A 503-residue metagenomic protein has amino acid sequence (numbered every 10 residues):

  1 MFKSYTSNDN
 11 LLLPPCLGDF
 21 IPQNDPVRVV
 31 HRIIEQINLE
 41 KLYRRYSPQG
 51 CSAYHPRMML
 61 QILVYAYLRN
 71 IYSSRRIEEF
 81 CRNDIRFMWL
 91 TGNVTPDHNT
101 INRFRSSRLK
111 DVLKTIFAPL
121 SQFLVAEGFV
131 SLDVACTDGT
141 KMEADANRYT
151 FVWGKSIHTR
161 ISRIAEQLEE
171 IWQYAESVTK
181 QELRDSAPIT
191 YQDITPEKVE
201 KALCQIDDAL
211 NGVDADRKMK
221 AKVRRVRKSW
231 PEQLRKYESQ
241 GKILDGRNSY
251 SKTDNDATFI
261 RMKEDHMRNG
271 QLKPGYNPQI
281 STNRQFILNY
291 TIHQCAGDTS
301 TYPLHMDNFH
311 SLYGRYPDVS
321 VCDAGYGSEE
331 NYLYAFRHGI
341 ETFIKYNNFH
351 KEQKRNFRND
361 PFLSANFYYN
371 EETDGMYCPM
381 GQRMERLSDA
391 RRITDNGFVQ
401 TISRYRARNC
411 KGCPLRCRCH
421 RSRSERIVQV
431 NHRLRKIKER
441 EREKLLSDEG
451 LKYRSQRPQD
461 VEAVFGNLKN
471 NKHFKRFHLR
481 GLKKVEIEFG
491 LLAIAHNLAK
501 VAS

Functional and structural regions predicted by a protein language model:
M1-R28: Hydrophobic alpha-helical membrane-insertion signals
K3-S4, L63, N70-N83, V94-S503: Anion-binding and metal-coordination hotspots
N10, Q23, H55, L113 (+1 more regions): Generic alpha-helical segment signature
C16, N24-D25, H55, D254 (+1 more regions): Secondary-structure junction/capping motif
P22-V64, H432, I437: Basic, short loop/linker segments at the boundary and entry of helix-turn-helix/winged-helix-like folds
